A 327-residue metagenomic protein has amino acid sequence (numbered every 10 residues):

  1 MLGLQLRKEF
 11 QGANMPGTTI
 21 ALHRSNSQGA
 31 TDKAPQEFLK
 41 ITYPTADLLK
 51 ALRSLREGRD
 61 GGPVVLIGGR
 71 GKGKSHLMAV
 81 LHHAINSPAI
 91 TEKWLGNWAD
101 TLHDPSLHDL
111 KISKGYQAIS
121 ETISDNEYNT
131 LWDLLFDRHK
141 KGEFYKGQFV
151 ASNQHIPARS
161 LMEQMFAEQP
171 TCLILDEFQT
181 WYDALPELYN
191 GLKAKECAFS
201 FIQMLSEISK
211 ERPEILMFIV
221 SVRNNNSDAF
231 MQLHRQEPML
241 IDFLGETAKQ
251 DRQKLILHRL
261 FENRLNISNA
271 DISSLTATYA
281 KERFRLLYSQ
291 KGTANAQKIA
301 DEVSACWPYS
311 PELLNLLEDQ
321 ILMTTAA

Functional and structural regions predicted by a protein language model:
M1-K72, A79, I85, E237-A270 (+1 more regions): Walker A/P-loop-proximal flanking segment of P-loop NTPase domains
G68, A118-E127: A short hydrophobic beta-strand->loop->alpha-helix junction that borders the nucleotide-binding pocket of P-loop NTPases
L81, D176-E177, P213-N226: A short beta-strand-to-loop transition that corresponds to the Sensor-1 phosphate-sensing loop of AAA+ P-loop ATPases
H82-Q117, Y145-I156, E196-C197: Flexible phosphate/Mg2+-sensing switch loops adjacent to catalytic phosphate-binding sites
E127-M162: Short glycine-rich substrate-engagement loop in P-loop NTPases that contacts/grips substrate
A158-A167, L192-M217, L240, E262: Substrate-engagement module of ASCE P-loop NTPases
M165-K195: Conserved P-loop NTPase "ATPase switch" module shared by AAA+ and STAND
N225-A327: Amphipathic alpha-helical segments of the small helical/lid subdomains adjacent to P-loop NTPase cores
